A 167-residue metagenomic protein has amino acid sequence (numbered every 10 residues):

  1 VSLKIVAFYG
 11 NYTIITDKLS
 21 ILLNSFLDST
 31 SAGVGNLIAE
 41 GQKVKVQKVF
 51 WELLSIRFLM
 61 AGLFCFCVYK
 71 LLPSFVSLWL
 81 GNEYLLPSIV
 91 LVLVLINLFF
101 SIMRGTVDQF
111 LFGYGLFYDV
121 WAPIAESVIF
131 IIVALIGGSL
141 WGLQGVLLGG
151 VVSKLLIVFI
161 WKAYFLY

Functional and structural regions predicted by a protein language model:
V1-D17, K45, L85-I89, V146: Interfacial/gating helices of multi-pass transporter permease domains
K4, I38-G41, Y114-F117, W141: Membrane-helix interface residues
Y9-D28, A32, M60-F64, V94-S101 (+3 more regions): Transmembrane helix-bundle signature of multi-pass secondary active exporters and lipid flippases
Y12, T16-L54, D108-G113: Helix-loop junctions and terminal segments of transmembrane helices in multi-pass membrane transport/translocation
T13, L54-Y69, N82, Q144-L166: Short alpha-helical transmembrane segments in multi-pass integral membrane proteins
L23, Q47-S101, I131-L140: Alpha-helical transmembrane segments of multi-pass membrane transport and lipid-handling proteins
S88, Y118, S127-F159, A163 (+1 more regions): Membrane-interface helix-loop junctions in multi-pass transport and translocation proteins
L95-A125, F130, L135-I136, F165: Membrane-interface junctions at transmembrane-helix termini in multi-pass inner-membrane proteins
